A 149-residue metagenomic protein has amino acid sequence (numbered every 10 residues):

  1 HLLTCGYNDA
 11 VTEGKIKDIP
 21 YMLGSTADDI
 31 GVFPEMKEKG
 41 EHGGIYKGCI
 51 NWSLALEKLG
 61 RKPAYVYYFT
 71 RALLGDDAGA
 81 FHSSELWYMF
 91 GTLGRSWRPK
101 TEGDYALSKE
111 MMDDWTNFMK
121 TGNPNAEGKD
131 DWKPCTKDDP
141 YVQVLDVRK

Functional and structural regions predicted by a protein language model:
L2: GGW-centered surface loops in extracellular recognition modules
C5-K149: C-terminal helix-and-tail extensions that cap enzymatic domains
